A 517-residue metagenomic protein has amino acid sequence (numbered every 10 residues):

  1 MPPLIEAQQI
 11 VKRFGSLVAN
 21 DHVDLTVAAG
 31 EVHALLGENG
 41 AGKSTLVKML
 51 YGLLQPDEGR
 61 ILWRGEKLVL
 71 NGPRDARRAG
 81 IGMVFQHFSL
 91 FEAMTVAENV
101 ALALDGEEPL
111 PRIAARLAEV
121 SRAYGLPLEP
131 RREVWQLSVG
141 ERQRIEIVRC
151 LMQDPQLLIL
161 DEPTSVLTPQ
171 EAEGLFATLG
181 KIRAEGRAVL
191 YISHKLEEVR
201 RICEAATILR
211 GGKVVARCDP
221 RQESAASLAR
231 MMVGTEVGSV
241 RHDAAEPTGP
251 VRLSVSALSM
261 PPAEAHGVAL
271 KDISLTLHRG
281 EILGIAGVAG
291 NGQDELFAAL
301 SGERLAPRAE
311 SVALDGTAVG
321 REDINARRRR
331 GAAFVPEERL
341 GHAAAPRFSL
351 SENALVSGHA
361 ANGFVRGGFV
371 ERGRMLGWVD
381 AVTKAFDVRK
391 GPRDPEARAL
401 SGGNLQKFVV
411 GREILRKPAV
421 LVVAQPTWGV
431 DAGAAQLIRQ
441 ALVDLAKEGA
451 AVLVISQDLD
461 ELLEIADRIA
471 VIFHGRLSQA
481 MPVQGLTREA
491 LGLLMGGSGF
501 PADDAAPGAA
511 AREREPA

Functional and structural regions predicted by a protein language model:
P2-A517: Glycine-rich phosphate-binding loops of nucleotide-dependent enzymes
